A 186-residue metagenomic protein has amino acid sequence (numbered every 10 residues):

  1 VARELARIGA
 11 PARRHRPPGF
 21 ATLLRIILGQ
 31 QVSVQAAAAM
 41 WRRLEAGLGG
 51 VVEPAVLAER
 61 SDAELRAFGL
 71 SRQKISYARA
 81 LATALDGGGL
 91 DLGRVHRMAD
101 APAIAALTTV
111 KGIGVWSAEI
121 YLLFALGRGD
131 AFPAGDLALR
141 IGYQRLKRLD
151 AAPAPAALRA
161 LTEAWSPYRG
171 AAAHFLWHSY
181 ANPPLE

Functional and structural regions predicted by a protein language model:
V1, V32-K111, A164: Alpha-helical ds-nucleic-acid-binding substructure associated with the helix-hairpin-helix region of base-excision DNA
V1-P11, H96, A101, V115-E186: C-terminal accessory module of base-excision DNA glycosylases/AP lyases that mediates lesion recognition and DNA
E4, G19, L23-L24, A36 (+4 more regions): Residue-level detector of well-ordered alpha-helical segments, enriched for hydrophobic/aromatic packing positions
R13-A21, G69-Q73, T162-G170: Structural motif
P18-T22, E59, A101-I104, L158: Alpha-helical scaffolds flanking conserved acidic
L23-R25, L65, L158-T162: Amphipathic alpha-helical segments that form the core helices of the histone-fold
Q31-M40, D86-L90, L126-A131, S179-E186: Short helix-capping/linker segments at secondary-structure and domain boundaries
